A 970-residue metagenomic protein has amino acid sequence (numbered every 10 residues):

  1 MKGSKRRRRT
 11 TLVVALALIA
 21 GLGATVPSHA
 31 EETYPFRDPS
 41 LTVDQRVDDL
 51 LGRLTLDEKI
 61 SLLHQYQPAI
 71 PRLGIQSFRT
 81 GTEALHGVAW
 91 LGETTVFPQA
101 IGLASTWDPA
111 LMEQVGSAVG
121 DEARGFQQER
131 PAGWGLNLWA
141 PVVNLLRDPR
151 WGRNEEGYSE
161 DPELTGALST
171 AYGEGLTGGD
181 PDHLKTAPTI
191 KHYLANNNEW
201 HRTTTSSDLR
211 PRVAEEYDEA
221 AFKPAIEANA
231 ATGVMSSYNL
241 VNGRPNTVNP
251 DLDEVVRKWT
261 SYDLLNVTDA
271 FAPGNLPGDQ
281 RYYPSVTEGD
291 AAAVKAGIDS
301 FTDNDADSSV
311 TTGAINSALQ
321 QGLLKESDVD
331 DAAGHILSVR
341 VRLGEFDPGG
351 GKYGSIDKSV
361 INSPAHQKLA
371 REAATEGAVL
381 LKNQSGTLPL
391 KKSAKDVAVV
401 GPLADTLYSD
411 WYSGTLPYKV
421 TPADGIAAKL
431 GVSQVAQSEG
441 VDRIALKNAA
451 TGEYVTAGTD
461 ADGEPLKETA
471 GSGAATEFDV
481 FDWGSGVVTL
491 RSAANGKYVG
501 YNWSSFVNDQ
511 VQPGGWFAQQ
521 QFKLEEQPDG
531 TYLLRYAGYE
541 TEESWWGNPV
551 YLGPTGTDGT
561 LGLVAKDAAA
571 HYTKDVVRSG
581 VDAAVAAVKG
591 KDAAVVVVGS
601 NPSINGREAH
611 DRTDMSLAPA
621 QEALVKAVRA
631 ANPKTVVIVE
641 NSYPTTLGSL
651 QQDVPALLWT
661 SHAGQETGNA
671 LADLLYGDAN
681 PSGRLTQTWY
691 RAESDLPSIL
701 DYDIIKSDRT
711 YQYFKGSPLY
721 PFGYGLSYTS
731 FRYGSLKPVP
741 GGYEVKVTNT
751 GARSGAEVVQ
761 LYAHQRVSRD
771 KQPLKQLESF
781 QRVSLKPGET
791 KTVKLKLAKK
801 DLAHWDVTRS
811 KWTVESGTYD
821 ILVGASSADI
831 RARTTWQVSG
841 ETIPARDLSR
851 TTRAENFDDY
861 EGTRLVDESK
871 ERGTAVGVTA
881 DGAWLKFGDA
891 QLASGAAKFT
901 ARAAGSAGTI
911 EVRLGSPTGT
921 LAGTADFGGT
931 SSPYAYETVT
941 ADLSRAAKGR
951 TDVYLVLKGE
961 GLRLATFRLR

Functional and structural regions predicted by a protein language model:
K2-R8, G23-W805, T818-L822, S827 (+1 more regions): Glycoside hydrolase catalytic-domain context in secreted enzymes
V13-G23: Bacterial N-terminal signal peptides
G486, N548, S810, E815-G817 (+2 more regions): A glycine-anchored, Pro-Gly-centered beta-turn/N-cap motif
S779-Q781, S810, G888: Short, conserved secondary-structure segments in the cores of folded domains
L797-K811, T940-S944: Signal that preferentially marks extracellular ectodomain short beta-strand elements of beta-sandwich modules
T818-D820, S827-R831, Q837-R970: Extracytoplasmic
